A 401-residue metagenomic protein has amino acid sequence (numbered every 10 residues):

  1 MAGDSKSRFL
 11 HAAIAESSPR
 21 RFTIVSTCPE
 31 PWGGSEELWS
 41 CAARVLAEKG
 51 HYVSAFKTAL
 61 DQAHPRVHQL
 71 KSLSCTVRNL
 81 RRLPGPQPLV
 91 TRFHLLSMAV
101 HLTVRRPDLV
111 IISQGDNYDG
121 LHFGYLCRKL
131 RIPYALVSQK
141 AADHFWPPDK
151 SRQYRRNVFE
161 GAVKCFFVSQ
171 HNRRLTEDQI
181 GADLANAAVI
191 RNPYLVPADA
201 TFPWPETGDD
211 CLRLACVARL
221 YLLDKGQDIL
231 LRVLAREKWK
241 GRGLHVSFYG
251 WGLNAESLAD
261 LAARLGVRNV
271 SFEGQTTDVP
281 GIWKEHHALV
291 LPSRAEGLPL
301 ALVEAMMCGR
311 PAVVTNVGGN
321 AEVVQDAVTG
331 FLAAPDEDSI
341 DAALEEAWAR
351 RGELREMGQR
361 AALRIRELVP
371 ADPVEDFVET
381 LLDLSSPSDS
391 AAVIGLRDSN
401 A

Functional and structural regions predicted by a protein language model:
T23, E206-K225, L231-L234: Conserved donor-binding/catalytic core segment of Leloir-type glycosyltransferases
G33-R44, Y221-R236, L253-E256, V303: A conserved mid-protein helix/loop that constitutes part of the nucleotide-sugar donor-binding site
G85, G115-Y118, I132-D149: A short, histidine- and acid-enriched strand-loop-helix "catalytic/donor-clamping" loop that lines the nucleotide-sugar
G161-A187, Y194-V196: A short, active-site helix/loop in glycosyltransferases that binds the activated sugar's phosphate group
Q275, R294: Aromatic "clamp/platform" in nucleotide-sugar-dependent glycosyltransferases that forms part of the donor/acceptor
P311-V314, V324: Short hydrophobic beta-strand element within catalytic cores of glycosyltransferases and related nucleotide-activated
D326-A327, F331-D338, E346-R351: Conserved acidic donor-binding segment of nucleotide-sugar-dependent glycosyltransferases
E346, E353-L368: A short, well-ordered alpha-helix in the C-terminal region of glycosyltransferases
